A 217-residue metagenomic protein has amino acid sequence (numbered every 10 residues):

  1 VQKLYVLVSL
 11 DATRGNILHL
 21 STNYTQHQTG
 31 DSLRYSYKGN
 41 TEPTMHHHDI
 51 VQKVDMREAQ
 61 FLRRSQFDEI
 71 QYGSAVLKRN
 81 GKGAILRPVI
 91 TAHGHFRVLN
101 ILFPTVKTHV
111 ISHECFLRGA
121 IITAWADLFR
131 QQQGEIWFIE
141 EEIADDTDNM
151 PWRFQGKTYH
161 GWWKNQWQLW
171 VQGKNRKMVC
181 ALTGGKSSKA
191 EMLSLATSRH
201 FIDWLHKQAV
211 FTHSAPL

Functional and structural regions predicted by a protein language model:
V1-L99: RNase H-like nuclease fold core
A59-L217: Extended amphipathic alpha-helical interaction segments
